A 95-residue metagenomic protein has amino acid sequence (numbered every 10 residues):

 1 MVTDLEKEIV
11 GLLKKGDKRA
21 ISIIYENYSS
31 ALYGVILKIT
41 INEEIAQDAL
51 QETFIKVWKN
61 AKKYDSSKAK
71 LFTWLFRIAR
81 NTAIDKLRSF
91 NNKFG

Functional and structural regions predicted by a protein language model:
M1-A31: N-terminal module of bacterial RNA polymerase sigma factors
K14-K15, F54-K68, N91: Sigma70-family region 2
K14-S22, Y33-E52: Short, charged helix-capping/linker segments at alpha-helix termini
G34, D48-I55, A69-N81: Structural recognition of an alpha-helix C-terminal capping motif at a helix-to-coil junction
K63, R77-G95: Arg/Lys-rich amphipathic alpha helix in sigma70-family domain 2
